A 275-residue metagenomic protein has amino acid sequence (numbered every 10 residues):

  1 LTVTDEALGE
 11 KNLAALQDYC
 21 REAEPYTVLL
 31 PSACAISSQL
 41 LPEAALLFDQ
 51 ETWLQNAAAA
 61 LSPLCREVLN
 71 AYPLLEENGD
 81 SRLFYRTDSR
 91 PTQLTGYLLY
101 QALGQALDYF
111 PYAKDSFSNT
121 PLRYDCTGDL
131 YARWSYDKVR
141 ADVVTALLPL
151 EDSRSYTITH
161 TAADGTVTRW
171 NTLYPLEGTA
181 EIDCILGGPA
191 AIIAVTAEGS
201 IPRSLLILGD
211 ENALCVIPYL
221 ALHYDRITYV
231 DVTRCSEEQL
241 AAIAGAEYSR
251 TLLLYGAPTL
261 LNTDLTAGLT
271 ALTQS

Functional and structural regions predicted by a protein language model:
L1-S275: Extracellular glycan-modifying ectodomains
